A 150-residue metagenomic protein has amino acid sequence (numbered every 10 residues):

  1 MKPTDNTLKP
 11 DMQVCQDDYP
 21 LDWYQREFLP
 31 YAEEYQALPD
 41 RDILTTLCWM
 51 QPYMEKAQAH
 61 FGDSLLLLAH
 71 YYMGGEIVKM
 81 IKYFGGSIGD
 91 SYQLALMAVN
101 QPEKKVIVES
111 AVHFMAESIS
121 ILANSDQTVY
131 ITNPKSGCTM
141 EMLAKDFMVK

Functional and structural regions predicted by a protein language model:
K2-K150: Active-site loop-to-helix "anion-binding N-cap" substructures in soluble metabolic enzymes
